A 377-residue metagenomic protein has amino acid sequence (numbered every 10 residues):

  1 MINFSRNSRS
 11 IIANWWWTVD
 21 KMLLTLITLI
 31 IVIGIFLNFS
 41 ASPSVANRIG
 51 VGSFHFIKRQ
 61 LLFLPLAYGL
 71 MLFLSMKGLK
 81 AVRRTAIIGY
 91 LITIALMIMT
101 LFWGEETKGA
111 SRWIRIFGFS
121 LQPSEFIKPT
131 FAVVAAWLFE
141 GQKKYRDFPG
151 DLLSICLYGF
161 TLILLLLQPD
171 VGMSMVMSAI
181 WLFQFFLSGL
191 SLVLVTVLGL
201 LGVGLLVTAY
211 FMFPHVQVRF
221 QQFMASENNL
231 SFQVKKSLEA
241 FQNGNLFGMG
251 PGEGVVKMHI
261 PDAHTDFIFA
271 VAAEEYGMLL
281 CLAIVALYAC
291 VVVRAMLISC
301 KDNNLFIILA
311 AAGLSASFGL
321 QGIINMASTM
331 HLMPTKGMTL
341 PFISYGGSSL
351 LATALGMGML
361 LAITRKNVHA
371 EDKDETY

Functional and structural regions predicted by a protein language model:
M1-S5, I11-I12, M326-Y377: A juxtamembrane structural motif centered on a specific transmembrane helix
I11-I27: N-terminal membrane topogenic signal
W17, H259-I260, F342, L351: Residue-level "hotspot" positions that anchor or transmit function at local structural transition points
L26-V32, F36-S40, N47-Q233, A270-S328 (+2 more regions): Hydrophobic alpha-helical transmembrane segments of multi-pass inner membrane proteins, especially in bacterial systems
S42, F241, N245, M330: Short, small-residue-rich loop/turn micro-motifs
F117-I127, L167-P169, N245, M249 (+1 more regions): Glycine/serine-rich anion-binding loops at beta->alpha junctions that coordinate negatively charged ligand groups
D170-M175, M249-E253, A263-T265, L282 (+3 more regions): Transmembrane helix boundary and interhelical junction motifs in multipass membrane proteins
Q222-F269, M278-L280: TM-adjacent membrane-interface loops and short helices in multi-pass inner/ER membrane proteins
